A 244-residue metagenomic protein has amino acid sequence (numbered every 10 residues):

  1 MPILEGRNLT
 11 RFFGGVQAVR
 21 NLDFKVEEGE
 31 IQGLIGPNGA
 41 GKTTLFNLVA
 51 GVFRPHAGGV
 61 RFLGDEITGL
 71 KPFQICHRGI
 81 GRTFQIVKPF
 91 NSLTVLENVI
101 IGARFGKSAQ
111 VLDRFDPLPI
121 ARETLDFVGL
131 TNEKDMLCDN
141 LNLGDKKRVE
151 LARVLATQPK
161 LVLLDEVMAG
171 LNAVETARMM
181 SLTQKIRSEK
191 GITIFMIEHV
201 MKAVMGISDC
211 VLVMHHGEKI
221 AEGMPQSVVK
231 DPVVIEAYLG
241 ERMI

Functional and structural regions predicted by a protein language model:
P2-I244: Glycine-rich phosphate-binding loops of nucleotide-dependent enzymes
